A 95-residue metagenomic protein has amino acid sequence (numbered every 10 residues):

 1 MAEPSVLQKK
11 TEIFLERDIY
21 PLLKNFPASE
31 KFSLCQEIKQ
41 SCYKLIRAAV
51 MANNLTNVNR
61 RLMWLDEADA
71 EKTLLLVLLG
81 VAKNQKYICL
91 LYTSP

Functional and structural regions predicted by a protein language model:
M1-K9, R60: Short Lys/Arg-rich basic patches
F14-L15, I19-L22, S41, L45 (+1 more regions): Amphipathic alpha-helices that form helix-helix packing interfaces
R17-K31, M51-N59: Helix-loop segments that flank and shape redox-cofactor active sites
N25-S29, V81-I88: Surface-exposed helix-capping loop/turn segments at secondary-structure junctions
I46-N54, L79-K83: Membrane-helix exit/interface motif
R61-K86: Mid-chain, well-packed structural core segment of small domains
Y92-P95: Conserved small/polar residues in nucleotide/adenosyl-binding loops
